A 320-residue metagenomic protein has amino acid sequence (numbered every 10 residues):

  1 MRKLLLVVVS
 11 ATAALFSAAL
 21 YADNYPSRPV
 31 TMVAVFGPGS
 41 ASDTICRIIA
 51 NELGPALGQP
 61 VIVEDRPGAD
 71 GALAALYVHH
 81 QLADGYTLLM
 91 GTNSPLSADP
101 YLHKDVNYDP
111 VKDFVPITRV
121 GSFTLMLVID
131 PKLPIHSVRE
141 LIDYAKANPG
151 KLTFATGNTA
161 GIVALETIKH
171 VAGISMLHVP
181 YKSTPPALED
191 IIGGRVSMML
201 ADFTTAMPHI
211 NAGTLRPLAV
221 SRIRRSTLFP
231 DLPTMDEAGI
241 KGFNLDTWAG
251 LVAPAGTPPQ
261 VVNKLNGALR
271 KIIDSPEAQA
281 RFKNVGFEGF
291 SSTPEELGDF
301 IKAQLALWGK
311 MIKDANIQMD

Functional and structural regions predicted by a protein language model:
M1-V9: Bacterial N-terminal signal peptides that target proteins for export
S17-A19: N-terminal signal peptide c-region/cleavage motif recognized by signal peptidases
A22-K112, G150-K151, A160-G161, A172-M198 (+3 more regions): N-terminal (or domain-start) structured segment
S27-P29, V171, N211, E237 (+1 more regions): An extracytoplasmic/periplasmic, membrane-proximal ligand-sensing/linker region
V35-G39, N93-S94, S122, D130-I135 (+5 more regions): Short coil/turn segments
H80-Y86, Y101-P186, M235, W248-R281: Hinge/capping helix and adjacent helix->loop/strand transition within the periplasmic-binding protein
P95-D105, I162, E166-V171, M198-L232: A ligand-binding cleft/hinge motif common to bilobed small-molecule-binding domains
S122, A206-D274, A303-A306: C-terminal lobe and pocket-closing loops of periplasmic/extracytoplasmic Venus-flytrap solute-binding proteins
